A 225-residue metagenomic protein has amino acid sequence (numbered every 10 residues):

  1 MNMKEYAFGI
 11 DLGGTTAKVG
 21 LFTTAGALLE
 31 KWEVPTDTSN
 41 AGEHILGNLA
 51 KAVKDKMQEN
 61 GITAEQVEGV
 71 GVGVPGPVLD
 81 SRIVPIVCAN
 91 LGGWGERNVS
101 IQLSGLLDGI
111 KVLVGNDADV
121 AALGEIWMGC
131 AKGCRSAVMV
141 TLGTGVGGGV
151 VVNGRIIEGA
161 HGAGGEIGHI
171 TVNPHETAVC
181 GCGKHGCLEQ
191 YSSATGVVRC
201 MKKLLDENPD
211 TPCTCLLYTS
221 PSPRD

Functional and structural regions predicted by a protein language model:
Y6-I45, V84-I86, G162: Short glycine-rich, Thr/Ser-proximal phosphate-binding strand/loop in the N-terminal lobe of ATP-dependent enzymes
T15, P75-V78, G143-G145: Short glycine-rich anion-binding loops that position phosphate/pyrophosphate groups of nucleotides and phosphorylated
G42-K51, Q66-V70, G76-S136: Glycine-rich phosphate-binding loop and adjoining helix at the ATP-binding site of ATP-dependent phosphoryl-transfer
V114, A118, V172-P209: Glycine-rich phosphate-binding loop plus the immediately following alpha-helix
K132-Y191: Glycine-rich phosphate-binding loop of actin/hexokinase-like ATP-binding domains
Y218-D225: Conserved small/polar residues in nucleotide/adenosyl-binding loops
